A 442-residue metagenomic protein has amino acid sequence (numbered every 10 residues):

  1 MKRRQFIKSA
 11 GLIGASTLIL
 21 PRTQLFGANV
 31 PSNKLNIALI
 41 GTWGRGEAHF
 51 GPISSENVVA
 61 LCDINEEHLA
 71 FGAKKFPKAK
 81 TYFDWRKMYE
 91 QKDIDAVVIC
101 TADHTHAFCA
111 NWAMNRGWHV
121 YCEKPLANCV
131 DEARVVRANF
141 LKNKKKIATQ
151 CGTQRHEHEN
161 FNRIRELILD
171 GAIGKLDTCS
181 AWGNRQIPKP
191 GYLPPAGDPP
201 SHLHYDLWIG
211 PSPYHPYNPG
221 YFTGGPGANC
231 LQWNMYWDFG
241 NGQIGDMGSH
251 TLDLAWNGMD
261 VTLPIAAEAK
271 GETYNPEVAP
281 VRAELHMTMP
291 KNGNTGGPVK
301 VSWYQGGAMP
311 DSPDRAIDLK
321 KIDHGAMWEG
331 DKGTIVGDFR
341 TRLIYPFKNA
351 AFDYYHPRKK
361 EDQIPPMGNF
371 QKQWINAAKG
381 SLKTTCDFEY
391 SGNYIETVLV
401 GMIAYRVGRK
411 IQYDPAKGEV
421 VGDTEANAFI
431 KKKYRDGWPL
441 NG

Functional and structural regions predicted by a protein language model:
M1-G14: N-terminal secretory signal peptides and thylakoid transit peptides that target proteins across membranes
L20-I53: C-terminal segment of N-terminal export signals and the immediately downstream linker at the start of the mature
V58-A73: NAD(P)-binding Rossmann-fold cofactor-contacting core
K80-D84: Conserved SAM-binding strand-loop segment of SAM-dependent methyltransferases
V97-V98: N-terminal Rossmann-like NAD(P) cofactor-binding module of classical short-chain dehydrogenase/reductase
A102, A107-H156, G171: Beta-strand-loop-alpha-helix segment that lines the small-molecule cofactor/substrate pocket of alpha/beta enzymes
N162-R163, G174-K175, S180-E389, I395-G442: Contiguous beta-strand/loop segments that form the cofactor/metal-binding neighborhood of enzyme cores
